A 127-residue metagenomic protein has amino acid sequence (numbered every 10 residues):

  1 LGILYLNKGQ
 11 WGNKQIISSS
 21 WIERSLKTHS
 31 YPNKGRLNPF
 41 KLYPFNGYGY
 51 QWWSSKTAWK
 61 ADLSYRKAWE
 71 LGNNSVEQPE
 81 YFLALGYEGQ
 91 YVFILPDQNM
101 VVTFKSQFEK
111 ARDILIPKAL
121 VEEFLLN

Functional and structural regions predicted by a protein language model:
L1-Q10, Q90-K105: Active-site-proximal alpha-helical segments within enzyme catalytic domains
I3-I22, K27, Y31: Bacterial peptidoglycan biogenesis and beta-lactam-recognition machinery
Q15, R36-N38, D113: A generic membrane alpha-helix/interface feature
S18, F45, P117-K118: A structural signal for well-ordered alpha-helical scaffolds and beta->alpha junctions
T28-V101: Active-site Gly/Thr loop motif
S106-A111: A short, acidic, flexible beta-alpha connecting loop/helix-capping segment that sits on the rim of active
R112-N127: Short, gly/Ser/Thr-rich active-site loops of penicillin-recognizing serine hydrolases
